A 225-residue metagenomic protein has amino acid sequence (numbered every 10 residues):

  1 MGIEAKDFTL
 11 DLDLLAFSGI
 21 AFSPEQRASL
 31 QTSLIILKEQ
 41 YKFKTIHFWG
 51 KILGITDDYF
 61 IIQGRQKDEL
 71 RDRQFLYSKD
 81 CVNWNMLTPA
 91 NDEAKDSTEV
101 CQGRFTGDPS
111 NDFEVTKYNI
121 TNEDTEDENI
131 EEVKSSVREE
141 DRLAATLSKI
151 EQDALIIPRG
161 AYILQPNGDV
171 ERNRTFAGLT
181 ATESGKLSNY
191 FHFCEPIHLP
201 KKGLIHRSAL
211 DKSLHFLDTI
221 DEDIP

Functional and structural regions predicted by a protein language model:
G2-P225: Phospho-regulatory, low-complexity terminal regions
